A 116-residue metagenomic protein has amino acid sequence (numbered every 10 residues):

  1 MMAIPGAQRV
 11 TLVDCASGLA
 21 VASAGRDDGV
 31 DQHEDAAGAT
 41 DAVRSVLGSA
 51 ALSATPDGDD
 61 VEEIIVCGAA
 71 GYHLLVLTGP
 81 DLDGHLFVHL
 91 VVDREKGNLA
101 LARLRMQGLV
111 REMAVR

Functional and structural regions predicted by a protein language model:
M1-R116: Non-catalytic interaction/Regulatory regions outside core domains
